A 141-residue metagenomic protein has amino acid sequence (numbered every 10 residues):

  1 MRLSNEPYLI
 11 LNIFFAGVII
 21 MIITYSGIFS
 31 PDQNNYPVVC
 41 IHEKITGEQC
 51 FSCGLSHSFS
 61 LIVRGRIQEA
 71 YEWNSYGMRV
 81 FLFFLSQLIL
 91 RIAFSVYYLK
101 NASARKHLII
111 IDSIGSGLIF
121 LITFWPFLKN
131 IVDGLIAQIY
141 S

Functional and structural regions predicted by a protein language model:
M1-F14, H107-I114: N-terminal membrane topogenic signal
P7-V18, N74-A104: Short Fe-S-cluster ligation motifs
I10-D32: N-terminal signal-anchor transmembrane alpha helix
T24-Y36, L128-L135: Helix-to-loop transition at the C-terminal end of transmembrane segments
Y36-I41, E69-S75, S103-L108, I136-S141: Non-cytosolic membrane-interface motifs at loop->transmembrane helix junctions
Y36-Y71: Extracytosolic (periplasmic/ER-lumenal) interhelical loops and adjacent juxtamembrane/interface segments of multi-pass
Q87-S141: Short flanking/linker segments adjacent to small metal-binding domains or redox-active Cys/His motifs
